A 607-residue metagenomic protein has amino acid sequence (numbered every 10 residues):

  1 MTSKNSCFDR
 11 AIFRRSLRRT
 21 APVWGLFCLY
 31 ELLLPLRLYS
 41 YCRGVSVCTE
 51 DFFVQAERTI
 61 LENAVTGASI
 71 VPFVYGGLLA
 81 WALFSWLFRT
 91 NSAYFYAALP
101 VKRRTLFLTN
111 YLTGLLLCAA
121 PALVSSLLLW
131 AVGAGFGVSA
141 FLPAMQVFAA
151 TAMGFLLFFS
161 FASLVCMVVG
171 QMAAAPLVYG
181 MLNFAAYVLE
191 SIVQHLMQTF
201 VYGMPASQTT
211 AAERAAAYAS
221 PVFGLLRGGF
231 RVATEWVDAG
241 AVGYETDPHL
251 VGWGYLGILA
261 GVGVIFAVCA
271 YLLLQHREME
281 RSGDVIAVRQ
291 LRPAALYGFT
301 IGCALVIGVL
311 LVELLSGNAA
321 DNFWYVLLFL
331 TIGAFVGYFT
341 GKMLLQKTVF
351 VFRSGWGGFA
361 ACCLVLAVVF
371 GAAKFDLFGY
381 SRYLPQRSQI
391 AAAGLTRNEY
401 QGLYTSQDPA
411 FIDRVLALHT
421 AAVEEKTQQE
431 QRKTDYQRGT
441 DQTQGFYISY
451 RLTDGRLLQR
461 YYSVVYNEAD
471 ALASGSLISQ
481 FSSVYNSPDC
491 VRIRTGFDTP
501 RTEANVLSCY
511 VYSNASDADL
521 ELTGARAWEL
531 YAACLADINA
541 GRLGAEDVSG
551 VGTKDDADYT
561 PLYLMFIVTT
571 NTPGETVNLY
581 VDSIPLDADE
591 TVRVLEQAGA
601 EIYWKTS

Functional and structural regions predicted by a protein language model:
M1-F27: Aromatic- and glycine-rich beta-strand/loop motifs that create alpha-glucan
S3, Y39-I60, Y187-L273, R277-A287 (+2 more regions): Terminal transmembrane helical anchor/hairpin motif
R58, V65-A68, L112-A175, Y179 (+3 more regions): Secretory targeting signals
N63-S92: Long, hydrophobic alpha-helical segments
L83-L116, R281-G283, T523-G544: Helix-loop-helix units of permease transmembrane domains in multi-pass membrane transporters, especially ABC
L296-G302, F339-Y380: Internal/C-terminal transmembrane anchor helices
G371-G455: Membrane-interface segments at or immediately adjacent to transmembrane helices that form the boundary between
Q429-N467, R542-D582: Short, structured surface segments that line ligand/substrate-binding pockets
